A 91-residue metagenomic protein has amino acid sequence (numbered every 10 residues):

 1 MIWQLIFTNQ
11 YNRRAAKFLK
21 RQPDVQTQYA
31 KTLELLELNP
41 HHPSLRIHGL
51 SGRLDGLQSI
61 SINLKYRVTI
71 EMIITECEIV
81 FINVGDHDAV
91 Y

Functional and structural regions predicted by a protein language model:
I2-Q4, R13-A16, K20-Q26, I62-Y91: Enriched for short, Lys/Arg-rich terminal
F7-P43: N-terminal first-folded block
A30, E37, L50, N83-G85: Short, intrinsically disordered/low-complexity patches at protein termini and at juxtamembrane boundaries
K31, G52-D55, I70-I73: Short alpha-helical linear motifs
L35-I60: A short, surface-exposed loop/turn module that caps and links secondary-structure elements
